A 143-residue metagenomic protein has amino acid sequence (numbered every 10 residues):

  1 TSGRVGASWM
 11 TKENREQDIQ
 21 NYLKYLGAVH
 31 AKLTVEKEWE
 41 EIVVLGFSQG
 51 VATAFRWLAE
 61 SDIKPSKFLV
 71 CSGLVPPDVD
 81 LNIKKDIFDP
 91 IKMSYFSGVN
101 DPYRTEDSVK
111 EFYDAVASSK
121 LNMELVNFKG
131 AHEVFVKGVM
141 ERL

Functional and structural regions predicted by a protein language model:
T1-E41: Serine-hydrolase catalytic machinery in alpha/beta-hydrolase-like enzymes
L45-G50, A54: Gly/Ala-rich beta-loop-alpha elbow adjacent to hydrolase catalytic centers
R56-E60: Active-site signature of alpha/beta-hydrolase-fold catalytic machinery across serine- and Asp/Cys-nucleophile hydrolases
I63, K84-K92: Short, conserved loop/helix-junction motifs that constitute active-site signature segments in enzyme catalytic cores
I63-P76: A conserved short beta-strand
P77, V99-T105, E133-V134: Acidic catalytic loop of the alpha/beta-hydrolase fold
D89, S94-S97, D101: Short beta-strand/loop motif that positions the catalytic acidic residue of the alpha/beta-hydrolase fold
K110-Y113, A117-L143: C-terminal catalytic histidine-bearing segment of alpha/beta-hydrolase fold enzymes
